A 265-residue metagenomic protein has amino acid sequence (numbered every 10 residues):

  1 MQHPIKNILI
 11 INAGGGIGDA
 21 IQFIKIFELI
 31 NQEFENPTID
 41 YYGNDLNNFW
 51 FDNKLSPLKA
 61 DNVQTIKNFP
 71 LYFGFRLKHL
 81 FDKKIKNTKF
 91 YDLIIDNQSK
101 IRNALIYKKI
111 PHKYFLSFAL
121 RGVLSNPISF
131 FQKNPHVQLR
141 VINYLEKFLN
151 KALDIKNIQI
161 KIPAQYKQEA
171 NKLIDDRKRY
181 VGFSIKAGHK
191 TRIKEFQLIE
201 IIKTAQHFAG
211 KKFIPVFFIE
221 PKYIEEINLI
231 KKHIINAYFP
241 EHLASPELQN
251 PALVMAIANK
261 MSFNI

Functional and structural regions predicted by a protein language model:
M1-I265: Catalytic machinery of carbohydrate-active enzymes, primarily nucleotide-sugar-dependent glycosyltransferases
